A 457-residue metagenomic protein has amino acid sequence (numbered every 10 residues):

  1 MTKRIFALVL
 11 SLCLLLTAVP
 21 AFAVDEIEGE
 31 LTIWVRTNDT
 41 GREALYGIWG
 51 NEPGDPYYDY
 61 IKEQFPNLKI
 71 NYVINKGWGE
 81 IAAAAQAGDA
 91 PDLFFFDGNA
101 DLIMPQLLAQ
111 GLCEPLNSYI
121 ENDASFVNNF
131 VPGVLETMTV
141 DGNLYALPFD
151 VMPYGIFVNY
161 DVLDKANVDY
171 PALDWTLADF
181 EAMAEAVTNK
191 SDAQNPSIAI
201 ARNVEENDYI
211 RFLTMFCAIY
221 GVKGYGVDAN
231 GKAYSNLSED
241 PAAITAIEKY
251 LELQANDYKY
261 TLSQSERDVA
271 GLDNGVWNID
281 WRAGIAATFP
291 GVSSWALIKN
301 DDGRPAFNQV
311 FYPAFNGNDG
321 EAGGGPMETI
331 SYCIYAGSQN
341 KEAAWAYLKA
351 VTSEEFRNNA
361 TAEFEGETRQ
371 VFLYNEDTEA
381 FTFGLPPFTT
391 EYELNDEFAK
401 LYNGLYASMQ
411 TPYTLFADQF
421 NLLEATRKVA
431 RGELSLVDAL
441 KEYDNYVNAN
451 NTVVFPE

Functional and structural regions predicted by a protein language model:
R4-L8, L16-Q110, E121-S125, Y170 (+7 more regions): Conserved N-terminal structural module of periplasmic/extracytoplasmic solute-binding proteins
A23-I33, D141, D164, E185-N195 (+1 more regions): Immediate post-signal peptide segment of exported/extracytoplasmic ligand-binding proteins
G29, E63-K69, A255, D301-F372 (+1 more regions): Extracytoplasmic/periplasmic substrate-recognition and gating elements
G98-G155, N308-A314: Hinge/lid segment of periplasmic solute-binding proteins
P115-F130, K165, A172-L173, I198-R202 (+4 more regions): Short, solvent-exposed loop/beta-turn-alpha elements that line the ligand-binding surface or hinge of extracytoplasmic
V140-F149, Y154, D179-S235, A242 (+1 more regions): Extracytoplasmic/periplasmic solute-binding protein
A184, N230-G271, A314: Glycine-centered hinge/linker elements that transmit conformational signals in sensory and ligand-binding systems
T361-K428, F455-E457: Long, aromatic- and glycine/proline-rich binding clefts that accommodate carbohydrate-like moieties
